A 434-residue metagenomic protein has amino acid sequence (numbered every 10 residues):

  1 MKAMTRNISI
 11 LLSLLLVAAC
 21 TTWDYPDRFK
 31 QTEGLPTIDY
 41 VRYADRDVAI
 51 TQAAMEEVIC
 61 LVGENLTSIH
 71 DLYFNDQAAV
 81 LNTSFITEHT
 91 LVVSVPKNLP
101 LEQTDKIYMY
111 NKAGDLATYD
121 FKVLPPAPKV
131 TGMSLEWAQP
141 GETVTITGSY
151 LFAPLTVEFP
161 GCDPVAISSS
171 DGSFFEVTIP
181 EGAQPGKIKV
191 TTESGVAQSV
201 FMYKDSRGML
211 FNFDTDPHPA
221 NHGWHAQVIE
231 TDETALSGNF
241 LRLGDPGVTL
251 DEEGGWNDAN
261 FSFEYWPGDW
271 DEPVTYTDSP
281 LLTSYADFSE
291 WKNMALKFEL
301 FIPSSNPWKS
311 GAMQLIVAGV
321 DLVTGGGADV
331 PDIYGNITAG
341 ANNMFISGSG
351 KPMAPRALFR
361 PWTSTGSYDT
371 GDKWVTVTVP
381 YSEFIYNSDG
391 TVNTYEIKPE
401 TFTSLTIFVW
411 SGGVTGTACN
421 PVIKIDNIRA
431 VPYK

Functional and structural regions predicted by a protein language model:
L16-A19: C-terminal motif of bacterial Sec signal peptides marking the signal peptidase cleavage site
T21-T67, G114-A153, P185, S194-T215: Beta-strand/beta-sandwich contexts
Q198-F240: Extracellular carbohydrate-recognition regions
F213-T215, L282-M313, V379, I428: Extra-cytoplasmic beta-strand recognition segments
T231-T277: Short carbohydrate-recognition loop motifs
K297-F298, Q314-G319, R356, W374-V422: Extracellular beta-strand ligand-recognition surfaces/modules
N306-P331: Beta-strand acidic-aromatic groove motif in beta-rich domains, primarily in extracellular
D332-Y395: Extracellular carbohydrate recognition and processing domains and analogous Trp-centered ligand-binding platforms
